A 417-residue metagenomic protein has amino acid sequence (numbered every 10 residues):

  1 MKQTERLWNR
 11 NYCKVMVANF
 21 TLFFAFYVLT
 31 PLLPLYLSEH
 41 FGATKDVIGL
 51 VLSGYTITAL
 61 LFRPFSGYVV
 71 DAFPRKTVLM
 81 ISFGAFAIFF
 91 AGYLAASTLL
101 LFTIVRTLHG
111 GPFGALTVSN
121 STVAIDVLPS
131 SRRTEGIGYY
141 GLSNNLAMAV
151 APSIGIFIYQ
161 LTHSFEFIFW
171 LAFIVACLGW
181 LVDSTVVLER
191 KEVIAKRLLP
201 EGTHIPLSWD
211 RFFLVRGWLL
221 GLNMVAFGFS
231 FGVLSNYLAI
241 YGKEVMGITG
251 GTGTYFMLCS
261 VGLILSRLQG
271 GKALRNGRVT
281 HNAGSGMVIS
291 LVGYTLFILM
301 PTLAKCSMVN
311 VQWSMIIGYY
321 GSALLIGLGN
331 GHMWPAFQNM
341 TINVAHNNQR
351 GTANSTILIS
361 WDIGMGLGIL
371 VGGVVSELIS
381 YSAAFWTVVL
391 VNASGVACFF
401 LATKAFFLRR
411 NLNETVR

Functional and structural regions predicted by a protein language model:
M1-N9, R190-L220, R417: Juxtamembrane intracellular "pre-TM" segments in multi-pass secondary transporters
L32-K45, N236-G250: Short amphipathic helix-loop junctions that connect adjacent transmembrane helices in Major Facilitator Superfamily/SLC
T56-P64, M148-A149, S260-L268, M365-G366: Residue-level signature of mid-helix packing/kink "hotspots" within the transmembrane helices of 12-pass Major
F62-P74, S266-V279: Helix-to-loop junctions at the C-terminal end of transmembrane segments in multipass secondary transporters
T77-A91, H281-L296: Structural signature of the two symmetry-related core transmembrane helices
L100-L108, I317-L325: Paired small-residue
T107-S143: Cytoplasmic helix-loop-helix junction between adjacent transmembrane helices in 12-TM secondary transporters
I174-A195, C398-T403: C-terminal membrane-cytosol helix-exit motif in multi-pass small-molecule transporters
